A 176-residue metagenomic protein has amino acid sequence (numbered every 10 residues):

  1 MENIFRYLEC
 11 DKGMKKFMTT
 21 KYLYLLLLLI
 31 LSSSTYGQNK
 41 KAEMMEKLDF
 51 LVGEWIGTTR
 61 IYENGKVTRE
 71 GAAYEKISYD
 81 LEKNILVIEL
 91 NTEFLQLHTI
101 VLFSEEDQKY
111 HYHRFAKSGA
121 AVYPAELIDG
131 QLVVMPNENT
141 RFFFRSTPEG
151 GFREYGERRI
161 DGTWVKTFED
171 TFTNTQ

Functional and structural regions predicted by a protein language model:
Y22-L31: Sec-dependent N-terminal signal peptides
T35-G37: Boundary at the C-terminal end of the N-terminal hydrophobic targeting segment
K40-I56: N-terminal helix-cap/turn-to-beta initiation motif at the start of protein domains
V52-I56, L81-E89, D107-H111, L127-V134 (+1 more regions): Short, hydrophobic/aromatic-rich segments at coil-to-beta transitions
I56-V87, E93: Short, solvent-exposed loop/hinge segments that bridge or flank secondary-structure elements
N91-N137: Contiguous, well-ordered beta-strand patches that form the walls/edges of small beta-barrel/beta-sandwich domains
R158-Q176: Edge beta-strand at a domain terminus
